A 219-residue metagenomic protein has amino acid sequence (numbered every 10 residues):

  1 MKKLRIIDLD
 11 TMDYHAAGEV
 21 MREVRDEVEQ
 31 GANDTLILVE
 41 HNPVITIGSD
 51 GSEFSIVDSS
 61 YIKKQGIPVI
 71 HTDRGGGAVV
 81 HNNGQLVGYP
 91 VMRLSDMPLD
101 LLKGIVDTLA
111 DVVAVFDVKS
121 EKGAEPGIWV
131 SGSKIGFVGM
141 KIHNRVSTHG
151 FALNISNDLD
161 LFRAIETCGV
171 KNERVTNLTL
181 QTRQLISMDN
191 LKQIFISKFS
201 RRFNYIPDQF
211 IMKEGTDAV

Functional and structural regions predicted by a protein language model:
M1-W129, K134-I135, L185-I186, E214-V219: N-terminal lobe of the biotin/lipoate ligase/transferase fold
T11, M140, L180: Active-site donor-binding loop signature of nucleotide-sugar glycosyltransferases
D50, D100, M140, R163-I165: A short secondary-structure junction signal
E53-V57, I135-S156: Short, conserved beta-strand/beta-arch hydrophobic-aromatic motifs that form part of recognition grooves or interface
G88-P90, P126, V138-M140, F151-I155 (+1 more regions): A structural signal for short, well-ordered beta-strand segments
D160-V219: C-terminal accessory segment of soluble enzyme catalytic cores
